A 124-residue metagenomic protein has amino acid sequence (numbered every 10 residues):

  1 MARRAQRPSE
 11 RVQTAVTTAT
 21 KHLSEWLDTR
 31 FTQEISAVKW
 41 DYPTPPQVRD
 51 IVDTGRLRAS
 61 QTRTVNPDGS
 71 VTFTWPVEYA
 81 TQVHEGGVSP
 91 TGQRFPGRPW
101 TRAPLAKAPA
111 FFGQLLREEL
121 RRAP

Functional and structural regions predicted by a protein language model:
M1-P124: Short, Lys/Arg-rich flexible segments
